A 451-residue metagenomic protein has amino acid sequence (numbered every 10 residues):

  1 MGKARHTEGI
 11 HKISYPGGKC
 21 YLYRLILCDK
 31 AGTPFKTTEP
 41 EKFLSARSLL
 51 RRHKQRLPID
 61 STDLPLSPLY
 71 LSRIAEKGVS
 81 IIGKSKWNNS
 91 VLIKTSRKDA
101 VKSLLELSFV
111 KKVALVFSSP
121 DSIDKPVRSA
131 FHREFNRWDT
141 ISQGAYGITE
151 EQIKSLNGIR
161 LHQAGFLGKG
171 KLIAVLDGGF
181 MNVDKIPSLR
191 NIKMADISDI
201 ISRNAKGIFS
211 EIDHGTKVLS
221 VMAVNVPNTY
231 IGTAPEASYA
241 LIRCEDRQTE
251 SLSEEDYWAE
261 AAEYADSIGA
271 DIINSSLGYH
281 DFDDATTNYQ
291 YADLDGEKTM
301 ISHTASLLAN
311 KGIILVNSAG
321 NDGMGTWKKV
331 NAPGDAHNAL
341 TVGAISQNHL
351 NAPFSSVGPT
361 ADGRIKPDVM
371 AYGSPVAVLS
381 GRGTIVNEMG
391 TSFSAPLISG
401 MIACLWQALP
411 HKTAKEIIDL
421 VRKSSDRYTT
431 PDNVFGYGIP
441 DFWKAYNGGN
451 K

Functional and structural regions predicted by a protein language model:
G18, T149, I159-I197, N204-E254 (+7 more regions): Subtilisin-like serine protease catalytic core
L27-D29, T95-S96, V116, V175-G179 (+10 more regions): Active-site-proximal beta-strand/loop segments in catalytic clefts of secreted hydrolases
K36-K77: Aromatic- and Gly/Pro-rich amphipathic surface segment
L69-I153, I159-H162, H337: Autoinhibitory propeptides
D177, N331-Q407, H411, K444-N447: Extracellular S/T/G-rich loop segment that most often corresponds to the catalytic His/Ser-adjacent loop
S202-T216, G296-E297, V386-I398: Gly/Ser-rich catalytic serine loop of serine hydrolases
L219-M222, I242-D246, K329, G373-I439: Hydrolase catalytic cores
N225-N228, L241-D335, A361-R364, G381-A395 (+2 more regions): Substrate-binding/access-modulating region of protease and related hydrolase catalytic domains
